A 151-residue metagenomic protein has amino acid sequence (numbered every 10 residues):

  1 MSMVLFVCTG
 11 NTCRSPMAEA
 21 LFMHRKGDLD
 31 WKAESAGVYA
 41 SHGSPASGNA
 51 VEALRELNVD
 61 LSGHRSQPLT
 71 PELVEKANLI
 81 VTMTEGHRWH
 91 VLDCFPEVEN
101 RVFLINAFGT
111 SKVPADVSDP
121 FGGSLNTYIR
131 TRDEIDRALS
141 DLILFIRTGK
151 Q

Functional and structural regions predicted by a protein language model:
M1-K76, L144-Q151: Conserved active-site segments centered on acidic
F6, V81-T82: Hydrophobic beta-strand core positions in alpha/beta domains
S15, M83-T84: Replace "coordinates the UDP/GDP/TDP-sugar" with "coordinates nucleotide-activated sugar donors
L79, E85-Q151: Phosphate-binding/catalytic loops
